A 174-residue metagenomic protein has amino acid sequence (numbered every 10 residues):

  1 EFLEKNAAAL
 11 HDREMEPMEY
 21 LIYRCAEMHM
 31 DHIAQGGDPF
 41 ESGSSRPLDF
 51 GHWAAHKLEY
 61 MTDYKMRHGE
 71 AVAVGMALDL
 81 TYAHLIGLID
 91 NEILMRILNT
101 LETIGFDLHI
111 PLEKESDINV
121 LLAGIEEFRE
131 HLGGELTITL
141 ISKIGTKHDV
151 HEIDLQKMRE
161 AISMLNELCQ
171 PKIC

Functional and structural regions predicted by a protein language model:
E1-P47: Carboxylate- and glycine-rich phosphate/diphosphate-binding segment that chelates Mg2+/Mn2+
F50, A54-L58: Active-site His/Glu-centered metal-binding helix of metallohydrolases
H52, M76, I144: Residue-level signal for inorganic ion chemistry
K57-M66: Catalytic Zn2+-binding segment of zinc metalloproteases
Y60, A77-L85: Short glycine/serine- and small hydrophobic-enriched flexible loop segments
V72-V74: Small-residue-rich helix-loop
L88-C174: C-terminal charged capping/lid subdomain of soluble metabolic enzymes
